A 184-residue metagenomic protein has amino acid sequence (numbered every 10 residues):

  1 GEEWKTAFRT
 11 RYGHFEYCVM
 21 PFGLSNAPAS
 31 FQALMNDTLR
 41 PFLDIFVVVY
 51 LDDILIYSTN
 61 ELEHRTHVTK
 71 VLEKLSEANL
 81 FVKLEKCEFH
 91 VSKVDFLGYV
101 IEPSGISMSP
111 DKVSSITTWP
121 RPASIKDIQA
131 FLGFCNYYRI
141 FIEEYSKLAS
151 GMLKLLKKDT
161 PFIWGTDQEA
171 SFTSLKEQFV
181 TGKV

Functional and structural regions predicted by a protein language model:
G1-T38, F96, L155-D159: Conserved polymerase palm-domain catalytic core
T6-H14, L84-E85, T118-R121: Short, hydrophobic/aliphatic alpha-helical segments
F15-V19, Y57, S115-I116: Short small-residue beta-strand/loop micro-motif enriched in glycine and branched aliphatics
N26, L34, I45, Y50 (+2 more regions): C-terminal reverse transcriptase regions that engage the nucleic-acid substrate
E63-H67: Histidine-centered active-site/metal-ligand motif
